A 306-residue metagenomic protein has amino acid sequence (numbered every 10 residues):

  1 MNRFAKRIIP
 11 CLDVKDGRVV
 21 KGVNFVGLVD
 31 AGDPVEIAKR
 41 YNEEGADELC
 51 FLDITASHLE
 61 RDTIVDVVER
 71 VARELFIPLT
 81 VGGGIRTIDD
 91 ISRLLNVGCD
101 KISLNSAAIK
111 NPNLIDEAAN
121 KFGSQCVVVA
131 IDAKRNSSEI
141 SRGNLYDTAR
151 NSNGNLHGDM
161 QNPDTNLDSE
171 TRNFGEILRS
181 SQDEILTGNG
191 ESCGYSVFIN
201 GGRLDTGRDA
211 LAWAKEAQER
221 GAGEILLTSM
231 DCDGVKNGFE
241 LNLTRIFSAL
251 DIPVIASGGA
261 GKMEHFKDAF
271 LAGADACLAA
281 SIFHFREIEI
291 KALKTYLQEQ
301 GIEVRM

Functional and structural regions predicted by a protein language model:
D13, Y41, L49, L94 (+4 more regions): Conserved, mostly hydrophobic/aromatic
K15-D16, V20, K101-E139, I185-L226 (+1 more regions): Conserved anion-binding
E48-D66, S106, L227-N237: Glycine-rich, proline-tolerant flexible connector loops at the mouths of alpha/beta enzymes
E60-T80, E117-A130, K236-A256, G261 (+1 more regions): Alpha-helix-loop-beta-strand connector modules within alpha/beta enzyme cores
I64-F122: Glycine/small-residue-rich loop that forms an oxyanion/phosphate-binding "nest" at active or ligand-binding sites
L79-T80, I85-V97, N242-C277: Catalytic cores of alpha/beta
V97-L114, S229-C232, G259-K262, L271-K291: Glycine-rich phosphate-binding active-site loops on the catalytic face of alpha/beta enzymes
S137-E191: Intrinsic disorder/low-complexity segments
